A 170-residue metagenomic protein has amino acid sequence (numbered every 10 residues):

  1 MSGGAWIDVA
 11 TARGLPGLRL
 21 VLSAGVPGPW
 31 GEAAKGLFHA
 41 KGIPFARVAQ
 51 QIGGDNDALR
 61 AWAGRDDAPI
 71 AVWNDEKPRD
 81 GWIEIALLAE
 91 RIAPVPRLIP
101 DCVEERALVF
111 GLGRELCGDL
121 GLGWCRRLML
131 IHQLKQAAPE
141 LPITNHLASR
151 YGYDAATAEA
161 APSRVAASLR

Functional and structural regions predicted by a protein language model:
M1-Y151: GST-like domain detector, emphasizing the conserved glutathione-binding G-site in the N-terminal thioredoxin-like
I143-R170: A conserved mid-domain beta-alpha-beta active-site/ligand-binding segment of alpha/beta enzyme cores
